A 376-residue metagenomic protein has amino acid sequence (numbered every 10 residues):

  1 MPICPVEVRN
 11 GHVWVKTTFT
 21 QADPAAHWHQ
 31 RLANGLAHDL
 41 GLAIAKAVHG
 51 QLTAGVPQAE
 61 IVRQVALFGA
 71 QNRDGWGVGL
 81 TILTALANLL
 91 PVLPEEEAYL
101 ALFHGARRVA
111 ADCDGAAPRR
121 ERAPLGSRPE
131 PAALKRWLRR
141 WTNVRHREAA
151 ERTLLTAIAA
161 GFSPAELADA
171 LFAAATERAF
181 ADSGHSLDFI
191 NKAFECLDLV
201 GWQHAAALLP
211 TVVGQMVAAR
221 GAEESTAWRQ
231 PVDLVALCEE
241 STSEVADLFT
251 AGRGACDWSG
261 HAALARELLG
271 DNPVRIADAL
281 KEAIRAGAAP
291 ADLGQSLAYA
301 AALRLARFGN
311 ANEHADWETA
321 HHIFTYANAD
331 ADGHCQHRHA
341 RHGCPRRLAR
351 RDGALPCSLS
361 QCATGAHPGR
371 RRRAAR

Functional and structural regions predicted by a protein language model:
I3, V8-G11, V15-R376: Mature, well-folded catalytic/scaffold domains that follow N-terminal targeting or propeptide regions
